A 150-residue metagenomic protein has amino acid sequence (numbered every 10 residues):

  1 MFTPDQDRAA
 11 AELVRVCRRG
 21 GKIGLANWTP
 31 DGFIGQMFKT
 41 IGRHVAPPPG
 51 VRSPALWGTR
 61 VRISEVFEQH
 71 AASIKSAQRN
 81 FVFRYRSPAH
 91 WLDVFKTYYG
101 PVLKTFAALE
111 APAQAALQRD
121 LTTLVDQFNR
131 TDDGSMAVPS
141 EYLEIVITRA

Functional and structural regions predicted by a protein language model:
M1-D5: A short His-aromatic
D7-R8, V14-S87, F106: Conserved catalytic/acceptor-binding region of the Class I
A55-A150: Conserved Class I S-adenosyl-L-methionine
